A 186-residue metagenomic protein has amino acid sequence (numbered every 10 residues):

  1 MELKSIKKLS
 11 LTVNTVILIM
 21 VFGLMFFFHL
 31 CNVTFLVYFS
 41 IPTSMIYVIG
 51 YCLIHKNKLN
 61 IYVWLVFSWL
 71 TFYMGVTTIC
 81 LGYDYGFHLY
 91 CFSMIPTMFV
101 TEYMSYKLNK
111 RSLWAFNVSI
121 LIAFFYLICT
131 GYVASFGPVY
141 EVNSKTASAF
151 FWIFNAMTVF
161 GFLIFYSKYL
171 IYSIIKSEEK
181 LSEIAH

Functional and structural regions predicted by a protein language model:
M1-K4: Short, Lys/Arg-rich, polar N-terminal cytosolic tail immediately upstream of the first transmembrane signal-anchor
K7, V33-V37, K145, A149 (+2 more regions): Hydrophobic, aromatic-rich alpha-helical transmembrane segments and their membrane-interface anchor motifs
K7-Y83, C91-M98, N117: Hydrophobic transmembrane alpha-helices and their membrane-interface boundaries in multi-pass, membrane-anchored
V16-M20, F72, L121, F125 (+2 more regions): Cleavable Sec-type N-terminal signal peptides
V33, K56-N57, Y83-D84, Y132-Y140 (+2 more regions): Membrane-interface elements of multi-pass transporters and channels
I46-Y47, V66-C91, I95-M98, S105-W152: Hydrophobic transmembrane alpha-helices
N155-Y169, S173: Hydrophobic alpha-helical membrane-associated segments
S167, I171-I174, E178, S182-A185: Amphipathic, heptad-repeat alpha-helical coiled-coil "signal-transmission/dimerization" linkers that couple sensory
